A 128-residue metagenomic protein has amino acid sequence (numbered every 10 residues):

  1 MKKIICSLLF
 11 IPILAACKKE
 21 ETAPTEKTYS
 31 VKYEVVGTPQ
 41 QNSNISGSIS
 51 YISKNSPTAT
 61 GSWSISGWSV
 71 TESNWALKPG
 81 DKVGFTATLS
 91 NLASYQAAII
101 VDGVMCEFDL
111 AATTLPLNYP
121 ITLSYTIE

Functional and structural regions predicted by a protein language model:
C6-S7, I11-V35: Bacterial Sec-dependent N-terminal signal peptides
P24-E128: First exposed extracellular module after export/assembly in secreted or surface-exposed proteins
